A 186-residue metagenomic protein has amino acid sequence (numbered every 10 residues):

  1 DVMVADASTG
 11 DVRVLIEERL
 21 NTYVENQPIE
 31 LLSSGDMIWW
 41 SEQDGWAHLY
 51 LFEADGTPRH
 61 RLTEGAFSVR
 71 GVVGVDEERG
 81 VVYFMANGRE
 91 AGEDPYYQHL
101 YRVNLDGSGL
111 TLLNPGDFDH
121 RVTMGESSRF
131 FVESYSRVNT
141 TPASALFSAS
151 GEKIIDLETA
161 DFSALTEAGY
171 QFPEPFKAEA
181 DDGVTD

Functional and structural regions predicted by a protein language model:
D1, A5-D6, E30-G45, F52-E53 (+6 more regions): Beta-strand C-termini and the immediately following turn/loop, strongest in propeller blades
D1-V4, V12-P28, G71-E77, L110-D186: Non-catalytic accessory segments flanking enzyme active sites
T9, Q43, G183: Glycine-rich, acidic and aromatic/proline-enriched surface loops and short helix-turn segments that act as binding
S68: C-terminal subdomain of alpha/beta-hydrolase-fold enzymes, centered on the catalytic histidine and its supporting
D94-Y96, G169: Short glycine/proline-enriched turns and hinge-like loops at secondary-structure junctions
